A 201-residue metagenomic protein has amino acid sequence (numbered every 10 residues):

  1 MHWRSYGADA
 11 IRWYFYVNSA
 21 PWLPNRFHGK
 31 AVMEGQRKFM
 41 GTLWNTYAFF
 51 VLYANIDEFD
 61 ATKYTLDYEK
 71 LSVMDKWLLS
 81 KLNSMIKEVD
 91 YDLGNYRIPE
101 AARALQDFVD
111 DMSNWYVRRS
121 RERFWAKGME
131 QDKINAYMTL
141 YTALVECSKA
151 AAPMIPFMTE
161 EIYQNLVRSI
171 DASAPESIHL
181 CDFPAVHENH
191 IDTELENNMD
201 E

Functional and structural regions predicted by a protein language model:
M1-E69, V167-A174: Catalytic adenosine-cofactor/nucleotide-binding cores of aminoacyl-tRNA synthetases and other
S5-A10, R37, W44-N45, N95 (+6 more regions): Short, well-ordered loop/turn elements at secondary-structure boundaries
W13-N18, R37-V51, S72-M85, A101-R123 (+2 more regions): Core structural elements
R26-K30, A104-L105, A136, Y163-N165: Composition- and surface-driven signal marking solvent-exposed, interaction-prone regions in large proteins
A31-R37, R97, D132-T139: Membrane-interfacial loop-to-helix junctions in multi-pass inner-membrane proteins
D57-K87, R118-E201: Acidic, turn-prone loop/beta-hairpin segments
V89, L93-E100: Short helix-adjacent coil turns
